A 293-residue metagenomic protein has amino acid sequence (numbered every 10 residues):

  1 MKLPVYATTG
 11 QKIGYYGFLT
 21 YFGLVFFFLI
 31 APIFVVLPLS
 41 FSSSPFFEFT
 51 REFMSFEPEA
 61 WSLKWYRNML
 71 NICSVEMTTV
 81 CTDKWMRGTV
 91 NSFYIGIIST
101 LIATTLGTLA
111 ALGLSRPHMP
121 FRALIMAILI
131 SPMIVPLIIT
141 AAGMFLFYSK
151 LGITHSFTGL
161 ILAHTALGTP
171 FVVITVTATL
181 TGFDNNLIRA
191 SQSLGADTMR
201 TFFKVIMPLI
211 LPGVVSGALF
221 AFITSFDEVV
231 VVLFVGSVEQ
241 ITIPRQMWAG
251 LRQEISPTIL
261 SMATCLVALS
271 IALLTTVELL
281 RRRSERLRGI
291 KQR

Functional and structural regions predicted by a protein language model:
M1-L39: N-terminal signal-anchor/first transmembrane alpha helix
K2-Q11, Y94-L129, A142, L146 (+2 more regions): Transmembrane-helix boundary motif in ABC transporter permease subunits
K2-T9, G17, T177-Q192, A196-M207 (+1 more regions): C-terminal transmembrane helix and the adjacent membrane-cytosol boundary/short C-terminal tail of inner/organellar
L3, A31-C81, G236-V238: Short membrane-interfacial helix/loop motifs at transmembrane-helix boundaries
P4-T8, T50-P58, T82, F121-A123 (+3 more regions): Membrane-interfacial helix termini and adjacent extracytoplasmic/periplasmic loops of multi-pass transporters
Y6-Y15, A60-M77, F226-R283: Interhelical loop and adjacent transmembrane-helix boundary motif in polytopic membrane transport permeases
T20-Y21, I30-I33, V173-T179, F183-N185 (+1 more regions): Transmembrane alpha-helices
F41-F49, A142, L146-F147, H164 (+3 more regions): Non-cytoplasmic
